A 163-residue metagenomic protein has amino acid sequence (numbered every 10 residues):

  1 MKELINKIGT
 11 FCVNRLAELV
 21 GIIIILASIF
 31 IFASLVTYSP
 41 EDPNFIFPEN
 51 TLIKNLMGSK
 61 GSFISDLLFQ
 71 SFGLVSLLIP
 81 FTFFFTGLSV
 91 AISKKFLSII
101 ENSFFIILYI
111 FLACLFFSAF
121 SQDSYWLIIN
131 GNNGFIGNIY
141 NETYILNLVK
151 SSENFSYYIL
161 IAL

Functional and structural regions predicted by a protein language model:
M1-L163: Alpha-helical transmembrane segments used as membrane anchors
